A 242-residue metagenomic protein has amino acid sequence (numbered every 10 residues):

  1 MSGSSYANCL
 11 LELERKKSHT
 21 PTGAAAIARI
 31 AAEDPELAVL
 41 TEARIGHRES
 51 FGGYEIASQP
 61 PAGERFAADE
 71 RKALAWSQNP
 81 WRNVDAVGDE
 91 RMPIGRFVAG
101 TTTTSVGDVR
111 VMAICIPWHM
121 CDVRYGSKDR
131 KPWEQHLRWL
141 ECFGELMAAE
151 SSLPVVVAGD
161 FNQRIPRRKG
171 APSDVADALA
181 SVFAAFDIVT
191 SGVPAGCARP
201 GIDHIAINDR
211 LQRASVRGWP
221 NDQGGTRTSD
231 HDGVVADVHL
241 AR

Functional and structural regions predicted by a protein language model:
G3-K16, D108-D129: Active-site-proximal beta-strand elements of phosphoester/diester hydrolases
Y6-L13, A26-R48, V111, C142-R168 (+3 more regions): Active-site beta-strand/loop signature of hydrolases that rely on acidic residues for catalysis
K16-T20, I45-E49, C121-D122, N162-P166 (+1 more regions): Active-site environment of divalent metal-dependent phosphoester hydrolases
K17-P21, V123-K131, P166-D174: Short, flexible/disordered intra-domain loops and linkers
S18-T22, M92-I94, K131-C142, V175 (+1 more regions): Soluble or luminal CAZymes and related metallo-dependent hydrolases
A31, E36-V39, A43-H119, G218-W219: Structured beta-strand-rich core segments of catalytic domains in phosphoester-bond hydrolases
A32, E36-L37, A86-G88, A149 (+1 more regions): Metal-dependent phosphoester-hydrolase catalytic domains
D85-E90, I116-R138, I165: Surface-exposed cleft-lining segments at the edges of enzyme active sites
